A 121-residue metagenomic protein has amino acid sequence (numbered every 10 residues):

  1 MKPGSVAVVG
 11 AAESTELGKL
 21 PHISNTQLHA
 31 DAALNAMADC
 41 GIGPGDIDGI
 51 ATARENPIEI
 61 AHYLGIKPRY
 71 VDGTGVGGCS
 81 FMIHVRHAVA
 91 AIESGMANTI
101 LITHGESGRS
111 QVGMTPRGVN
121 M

Functional and structural regions predicted by a protein language model:
M1-V76, V89-S94, L101-M121: Conserved "HGTGT" condensation-loop signature of ketosynthase/thiolase-family condensing enzymes that catalyze
G77-H87: Short phosphate-binding loop-to-helix
